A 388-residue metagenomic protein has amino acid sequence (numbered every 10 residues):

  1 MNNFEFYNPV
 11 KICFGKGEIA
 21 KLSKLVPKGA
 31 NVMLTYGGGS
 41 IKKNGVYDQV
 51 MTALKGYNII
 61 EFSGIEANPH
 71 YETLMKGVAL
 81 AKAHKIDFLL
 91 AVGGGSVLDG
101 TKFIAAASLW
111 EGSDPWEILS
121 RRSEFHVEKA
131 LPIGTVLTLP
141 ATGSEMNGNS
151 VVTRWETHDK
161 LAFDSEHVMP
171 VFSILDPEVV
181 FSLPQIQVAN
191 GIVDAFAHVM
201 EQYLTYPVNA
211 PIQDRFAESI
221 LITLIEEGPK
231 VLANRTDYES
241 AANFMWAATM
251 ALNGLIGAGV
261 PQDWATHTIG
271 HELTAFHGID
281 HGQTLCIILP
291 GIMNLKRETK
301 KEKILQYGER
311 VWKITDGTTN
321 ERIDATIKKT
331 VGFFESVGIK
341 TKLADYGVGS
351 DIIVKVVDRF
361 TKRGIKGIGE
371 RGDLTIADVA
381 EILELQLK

Functional and structural regions predicted by a protein language model:
M1-F88, L343-A344: ATP/NTP phosphate-donor binding region
V10, A20, W110-N209, Q306: A glycine/threonine-rich phosphate-anchoring loop and its flanking beta-alpha core in nucleotide/phosphate-binding
K11, N31-M33, I60, D87-L90 (+4 more regions): Structural motif
G77-V78, V97-E111, M146-N147: Short Gly/Thr/Asp-enriched flexible loops that form oxyanion-binding sites at enzyme active sites
I86-K102, T138-S144, F276-I279: Glycine/serine-rich anion-binding loops at beta->alpha junctions that coordinate negatively charged ligand groups
Q202, Y206-K329: Active-site segments that bind and position negatively charged phosphate/pyrophosphate groups
I304, I314-K388: C-terminal charged capping/lid subdomain of soluble metabolic enzymes
